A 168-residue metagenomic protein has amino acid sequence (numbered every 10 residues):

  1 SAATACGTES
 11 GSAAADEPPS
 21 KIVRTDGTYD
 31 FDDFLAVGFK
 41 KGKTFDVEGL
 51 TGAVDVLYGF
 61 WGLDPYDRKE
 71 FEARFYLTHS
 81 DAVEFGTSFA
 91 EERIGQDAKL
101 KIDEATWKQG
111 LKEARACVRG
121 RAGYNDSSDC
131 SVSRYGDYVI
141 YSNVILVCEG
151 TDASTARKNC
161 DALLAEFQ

Functional and structural regions predicted by a protein language model:
A2-A5: C-terminal motif of bacterial Sec signal peptides marking the signal peptidase cleavage site
G7-G62, R157-Q168: N-terminal "mature-domain start" segment
E17-K21, K69-F75, V144-T151: Second-shell loop/turn segments in exported
D32-D126, S131: Short, solvent-exposed recognition patches
Q109-Q168: A short, solvent-exposed beta-edge/loop patch
